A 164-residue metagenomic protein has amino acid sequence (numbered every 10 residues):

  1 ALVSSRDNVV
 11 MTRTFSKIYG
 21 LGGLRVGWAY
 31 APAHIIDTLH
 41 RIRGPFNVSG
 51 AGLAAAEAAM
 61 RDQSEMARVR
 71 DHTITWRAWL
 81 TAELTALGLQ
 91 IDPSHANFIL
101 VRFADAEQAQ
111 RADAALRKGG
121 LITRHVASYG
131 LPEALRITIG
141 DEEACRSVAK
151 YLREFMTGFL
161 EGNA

Functional and structural regions predicted by a protein language model:
A1-S5: Conserved core of the PLP fold type I
D7, Y30-I35, F103-A106, E142-E143: Short loop segments at secondary-structure junctions
N8-T85, L89-D92: PLP-dependent aminotransferase class I/II
R13-T14, V101-R102, T123-V126: Thr-Gly-centered strand-to-loop micro-motif
S16, F98, G130: Residue-level detector of flexible, active-site-proximal loop/helix-junction positions within diverse enzyme catalytic
G23, H95, G130-E133: Short acidic/glycine-enriched loop/turn segments that link adjacent beta-strands
I74, A78, E83-G119, L135 (+1 more regions): Conserved PLP-binding catalytic core of the aspartate aminotransferase-like
E107, A114-R124, S128-A164: PLP-dependent enzyme catalytic core of the Aspartate aminotransferase-like
